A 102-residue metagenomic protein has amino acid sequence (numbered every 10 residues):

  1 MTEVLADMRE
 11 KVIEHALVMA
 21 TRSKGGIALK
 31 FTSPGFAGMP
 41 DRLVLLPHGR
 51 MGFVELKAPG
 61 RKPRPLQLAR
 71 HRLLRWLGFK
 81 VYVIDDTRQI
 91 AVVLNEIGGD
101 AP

Functional and structural regions predicted by a protein language model:
M1-P102: Catalytic phosphate/metal-binding cores of nucleic-acid and nucleotide-processing enzymes, i.e., regions that mediate
